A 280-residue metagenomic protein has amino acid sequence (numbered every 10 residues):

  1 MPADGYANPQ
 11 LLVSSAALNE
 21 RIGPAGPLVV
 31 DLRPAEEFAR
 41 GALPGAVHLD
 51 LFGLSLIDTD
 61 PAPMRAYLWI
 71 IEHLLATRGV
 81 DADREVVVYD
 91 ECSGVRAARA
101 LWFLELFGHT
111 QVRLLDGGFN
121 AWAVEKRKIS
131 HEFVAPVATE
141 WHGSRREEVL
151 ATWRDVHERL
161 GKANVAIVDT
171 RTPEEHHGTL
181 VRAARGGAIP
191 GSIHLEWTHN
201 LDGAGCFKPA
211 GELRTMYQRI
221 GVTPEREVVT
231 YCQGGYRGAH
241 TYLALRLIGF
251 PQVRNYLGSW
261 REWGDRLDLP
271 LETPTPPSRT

Functional and structural regions predicted by a protein language model:
P2-D83, E158-E225, D265, E272 (+1 more regions): Positively charged, proline/Ser/Thr-rich regional signature most characteristic of the Rhodanese/CDC25-like
P2-P9, T59-R159, L180, R237-S259: Thiolate-centered catalytic microenvironments shared by cysteine-dependent enzyme domains
D31, D90, D116, R171 (+1 more regions): Short beta-strand/turn micro-motifs composed of small residues that flank or help shape donor/cofactor-binding pockets
A46, C92, G234: Residue-level signal for short, function-critical loop segments
E225-T230, Y236, I248, V253 (+1 more regions): C-terminal soluble interaction/assembly domains
R254-T280: Cysteine-dependent PTP/DSP-like catalytic domain, specifically the C-terminal lobe
